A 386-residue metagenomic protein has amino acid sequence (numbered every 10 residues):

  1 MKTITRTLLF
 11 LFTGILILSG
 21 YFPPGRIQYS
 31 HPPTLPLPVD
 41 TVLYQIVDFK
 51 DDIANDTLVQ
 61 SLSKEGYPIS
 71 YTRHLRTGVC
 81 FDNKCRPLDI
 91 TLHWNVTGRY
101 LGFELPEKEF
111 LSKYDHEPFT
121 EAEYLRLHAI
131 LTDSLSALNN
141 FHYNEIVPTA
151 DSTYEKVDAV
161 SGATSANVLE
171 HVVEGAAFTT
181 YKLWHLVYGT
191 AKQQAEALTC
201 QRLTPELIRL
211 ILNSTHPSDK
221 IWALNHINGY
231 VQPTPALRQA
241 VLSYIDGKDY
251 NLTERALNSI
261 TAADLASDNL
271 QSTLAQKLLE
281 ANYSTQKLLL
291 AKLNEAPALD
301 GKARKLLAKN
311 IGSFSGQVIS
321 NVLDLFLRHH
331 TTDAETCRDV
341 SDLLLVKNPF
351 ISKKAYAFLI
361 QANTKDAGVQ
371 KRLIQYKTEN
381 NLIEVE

Functional and structural regions predicted by a protein language model:
M1-T34, E386: Bacterial Sec-dependent N-terminal signal peptides
F10-L11, I15-I17, L101, Y188-A191 (+1 more regions): Residue-level detector of solvent-exposed, low-hydrophobicity positions
F22-E254, N258-S272, Q276-K287: Extended repeat-based scaffolds of very large eukaryotic assembly and lipid-transport proteins
R209-E386: Extended amphipathic alpha-helical coiled-coil/heptad-repeat regions
